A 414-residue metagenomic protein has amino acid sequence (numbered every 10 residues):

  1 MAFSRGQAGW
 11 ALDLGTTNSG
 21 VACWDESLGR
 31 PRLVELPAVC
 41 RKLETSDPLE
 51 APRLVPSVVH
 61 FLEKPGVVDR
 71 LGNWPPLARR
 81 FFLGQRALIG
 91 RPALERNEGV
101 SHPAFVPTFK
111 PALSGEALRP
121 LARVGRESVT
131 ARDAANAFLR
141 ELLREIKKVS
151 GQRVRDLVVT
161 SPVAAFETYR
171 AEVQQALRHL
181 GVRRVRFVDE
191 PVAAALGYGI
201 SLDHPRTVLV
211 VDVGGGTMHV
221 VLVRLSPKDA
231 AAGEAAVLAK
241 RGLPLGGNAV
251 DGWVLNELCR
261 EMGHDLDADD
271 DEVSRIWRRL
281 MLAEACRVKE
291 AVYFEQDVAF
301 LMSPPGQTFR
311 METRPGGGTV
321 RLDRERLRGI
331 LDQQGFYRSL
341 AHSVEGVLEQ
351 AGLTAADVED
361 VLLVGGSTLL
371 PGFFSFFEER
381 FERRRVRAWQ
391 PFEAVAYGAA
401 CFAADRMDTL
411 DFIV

Functional and structural regions predicted by a protein language model:
M1-Q7, V185-V211, Q350, A394-L410: Conserved phosphate-binding catalytic cores of ATP/NTP-utilizing and phosphoryl-transfer enzymes
A2-P31, S201-A235, L363: Gly/Thr-rich phosphate-binding beta-strand-loop-beta motif of the actin/hexokinase/Hsp70
F3, L14-T16, L36-A38, G233 (+3 more regions): Acidic, glycine/GT-rich loop-and beta-edge segments that sit at the periphery of enzyme/chaperone cores
V34-L180, G252-L301: Phosphate-binding loop and its immediate beta->loop->alpha context in nucleotide/phosphate-handling enzymes
D47-E50, R186-V192, P244-L245, R387-Y397: Active-site nucleophile and cofactor-binding loops and adjacent substrate-binding regions of central metabolic enzymes
D47-K64, L225-E272, P315-S343, C401: Glycine-rich phosphate-binding loop plus the immediately following alpha-helix
F105, V129-L139, Y169, V188 (+3 more regions): Phosphate/oxyanion-binding active-site loops and adjacent basic polyanion-contact surfaces
A137, L258-G263, F294-I413: Helical "lid/coupling" subdomains associated with nucleotide-phosphate turnover
